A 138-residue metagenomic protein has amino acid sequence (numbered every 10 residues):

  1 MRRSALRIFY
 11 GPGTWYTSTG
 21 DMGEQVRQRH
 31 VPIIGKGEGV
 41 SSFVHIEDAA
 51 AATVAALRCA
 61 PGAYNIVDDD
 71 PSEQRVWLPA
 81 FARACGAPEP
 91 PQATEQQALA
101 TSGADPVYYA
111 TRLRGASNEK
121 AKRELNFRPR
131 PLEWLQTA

Functional and structural regions predicted by a protein language model:
R2-V40: NAD(P)-dependent short-chain dehydrogenase/reductase
L6, I46, D68: Short acidic donor-binding/metal-coordinating loop in glycosyltransferase active sites
S42-A49: A conserved structural motif in NAD(P)-dependent oxidoreductases
F43, P71, G115-A116: Short aromatic/basic micro-patch
A50-P106, R112: Mid/C-terminal beta-alpha module of Rossmann-like enzyme folds, strongest in SDR-family dehydrogenases/epimerases
V107-A138: C-terminal amphipathic/interface module of NAD(P)-dependent oxidoreductases and related NAD-binding regulators
